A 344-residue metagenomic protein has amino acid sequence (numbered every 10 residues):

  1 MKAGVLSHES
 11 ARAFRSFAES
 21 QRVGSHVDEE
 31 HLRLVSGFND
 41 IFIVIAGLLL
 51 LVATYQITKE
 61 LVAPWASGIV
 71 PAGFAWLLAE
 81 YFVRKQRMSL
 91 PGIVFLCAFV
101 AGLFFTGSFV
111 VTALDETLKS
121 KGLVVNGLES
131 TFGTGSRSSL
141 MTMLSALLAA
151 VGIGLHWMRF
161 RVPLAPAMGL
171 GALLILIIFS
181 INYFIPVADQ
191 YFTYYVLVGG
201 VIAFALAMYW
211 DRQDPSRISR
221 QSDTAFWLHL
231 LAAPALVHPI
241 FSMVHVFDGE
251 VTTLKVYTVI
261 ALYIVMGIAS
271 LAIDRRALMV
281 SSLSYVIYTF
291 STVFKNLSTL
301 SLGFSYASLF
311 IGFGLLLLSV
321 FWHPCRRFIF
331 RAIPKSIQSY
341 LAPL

Functional and structural regions predicted by a protein language model:
M1-L344: Alpha-helical multi-pass membrane segments and their bilayer interfacial helix-loop junctions
